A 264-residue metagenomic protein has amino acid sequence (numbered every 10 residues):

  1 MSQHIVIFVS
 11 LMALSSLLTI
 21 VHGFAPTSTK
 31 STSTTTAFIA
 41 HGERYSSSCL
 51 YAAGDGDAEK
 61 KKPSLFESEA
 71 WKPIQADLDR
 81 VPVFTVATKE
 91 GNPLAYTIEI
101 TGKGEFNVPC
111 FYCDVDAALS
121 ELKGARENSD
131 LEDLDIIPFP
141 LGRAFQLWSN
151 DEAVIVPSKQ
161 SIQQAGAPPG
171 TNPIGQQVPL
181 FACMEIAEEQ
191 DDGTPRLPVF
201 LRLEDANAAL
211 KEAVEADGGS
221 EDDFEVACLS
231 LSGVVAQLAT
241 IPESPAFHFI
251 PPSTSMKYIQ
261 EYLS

Functional and structural regions predicted by a protein language model:
M1-A37: N-terminal chloroplast transit peptides
G23-F24, A40-S264: Conserved NAD+-utilizing ADP-ribose enzyme module
